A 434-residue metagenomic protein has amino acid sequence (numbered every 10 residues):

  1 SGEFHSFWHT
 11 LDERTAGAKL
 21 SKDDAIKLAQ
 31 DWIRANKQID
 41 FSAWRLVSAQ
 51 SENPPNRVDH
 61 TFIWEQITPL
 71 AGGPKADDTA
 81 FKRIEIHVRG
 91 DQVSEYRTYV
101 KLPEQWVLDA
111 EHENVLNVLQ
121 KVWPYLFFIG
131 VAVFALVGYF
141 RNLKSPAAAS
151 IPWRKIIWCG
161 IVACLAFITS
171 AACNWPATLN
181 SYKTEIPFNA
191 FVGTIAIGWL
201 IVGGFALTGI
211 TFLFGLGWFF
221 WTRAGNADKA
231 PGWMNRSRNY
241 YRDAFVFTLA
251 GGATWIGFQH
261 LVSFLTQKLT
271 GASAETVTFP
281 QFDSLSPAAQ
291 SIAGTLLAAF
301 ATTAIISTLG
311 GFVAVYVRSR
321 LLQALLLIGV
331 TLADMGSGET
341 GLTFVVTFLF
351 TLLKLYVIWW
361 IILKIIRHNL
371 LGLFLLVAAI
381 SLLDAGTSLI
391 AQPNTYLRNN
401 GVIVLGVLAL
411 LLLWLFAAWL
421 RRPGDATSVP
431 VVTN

Functional and structural regions predicted by a protein language model:
S1-Y125: Soluble extramembrane regions of membrane proteins in the secretory/endomembrane system
D109-V315: Core alpha-helical transmembrane segments of integral membrane proteins
K144-A148, G311-A324, W360-L375: Membrane-helix interface "capping/anchor" motifs
K155-A163, Q323-L332, L371-L383: Central hydrophobic cores of alpha-helical transmembrane segments in multi-pass integral membrane proteins
I306-G310, L326-G336, K354-I361, I380 (+1 more regions): Hydrophobic, membrane-inserted alpha-helices
S337-V346, I390-L397: Membrane-interface helix caps and helix-loop-helix hairpins in membrane proteins
F348-I390: Functionally important transmembrane alpha-helices
L353-Y356, A391-N434: Alpha-helical transmembrane segments and their immediate juxtamembrane flanks in integral membrane proteins
